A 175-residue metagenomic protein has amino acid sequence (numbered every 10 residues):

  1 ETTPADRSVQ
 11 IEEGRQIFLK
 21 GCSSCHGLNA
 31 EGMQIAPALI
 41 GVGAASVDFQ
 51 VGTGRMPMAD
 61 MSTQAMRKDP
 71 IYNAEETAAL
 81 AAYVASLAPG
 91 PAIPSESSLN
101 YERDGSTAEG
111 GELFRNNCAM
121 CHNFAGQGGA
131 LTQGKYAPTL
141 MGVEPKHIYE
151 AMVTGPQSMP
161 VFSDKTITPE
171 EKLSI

Functional and structural regions predicted by a protein language model:
R7-G41, F49, T53-A59, S86-P94 (+3 more regions): Periplasmic/extracellular electron-transfer cofactor-ligation site, primarily the c-type cytochrome heme-c attachment
G14, Y72, E102, S106: Residue-level marker of regulatory loop/turn positions in helix-turn-helix DNA-binding domains and in histidine
A38-A88, A125, L131-I175: Extracytoplasmic electron-transfer domains, predominantly the class I c-type cytochrome c fold
A92-E109: Solvent-exposed, charged amphipathic helical/linker segments at domain boundaries
